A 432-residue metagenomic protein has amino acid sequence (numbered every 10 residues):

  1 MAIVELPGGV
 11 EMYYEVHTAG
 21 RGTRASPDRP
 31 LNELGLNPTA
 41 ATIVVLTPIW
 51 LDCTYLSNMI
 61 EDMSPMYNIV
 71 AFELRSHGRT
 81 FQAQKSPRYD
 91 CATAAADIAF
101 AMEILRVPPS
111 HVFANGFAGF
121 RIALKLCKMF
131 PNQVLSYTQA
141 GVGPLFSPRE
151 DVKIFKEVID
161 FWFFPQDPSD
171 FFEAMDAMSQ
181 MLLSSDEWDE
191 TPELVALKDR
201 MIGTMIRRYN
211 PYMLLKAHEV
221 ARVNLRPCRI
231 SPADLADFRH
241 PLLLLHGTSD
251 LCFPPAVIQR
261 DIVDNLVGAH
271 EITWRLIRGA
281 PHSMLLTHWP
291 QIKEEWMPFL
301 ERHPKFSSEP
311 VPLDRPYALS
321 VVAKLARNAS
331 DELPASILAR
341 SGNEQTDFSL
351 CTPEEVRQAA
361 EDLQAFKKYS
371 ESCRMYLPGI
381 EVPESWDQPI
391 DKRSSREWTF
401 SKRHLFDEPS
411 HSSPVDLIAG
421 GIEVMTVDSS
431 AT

Functional and structural regions predicted by a protein language model:
E5-P87, L300, P304-S307: Conserved HGGG/HGGXW glycine-rich cap/lid loop of the alpha/beta-hydrolase fold
I49, T248-L251, G279-P281: Acidic beta-to-alpha connecting loop that harbors the catalytic carboxylate
A92-S110: Conserved acidic catalytic loop of the alpha/beta-hydrolase fold
L124-S169: Flexible "cap/lid" loop of the alpha/beta hydrolase fold
R149, S169-R229, D234: Conserved alpha/beta-hydrolase catalytic His-Asp/Glu region
F238, L244-H246, D250: Short beta-strand/loop motif that positions the catalytic acidic residue of the alpha/beta-hydrolase fold
L251-I258: Conserved alpha/beta-hydrolase "acid-adjacent" motif
V267-T432: Catalytic active-site module of serine/aspartate enzymes centered on a nucleophile-bearing elbow/loop
